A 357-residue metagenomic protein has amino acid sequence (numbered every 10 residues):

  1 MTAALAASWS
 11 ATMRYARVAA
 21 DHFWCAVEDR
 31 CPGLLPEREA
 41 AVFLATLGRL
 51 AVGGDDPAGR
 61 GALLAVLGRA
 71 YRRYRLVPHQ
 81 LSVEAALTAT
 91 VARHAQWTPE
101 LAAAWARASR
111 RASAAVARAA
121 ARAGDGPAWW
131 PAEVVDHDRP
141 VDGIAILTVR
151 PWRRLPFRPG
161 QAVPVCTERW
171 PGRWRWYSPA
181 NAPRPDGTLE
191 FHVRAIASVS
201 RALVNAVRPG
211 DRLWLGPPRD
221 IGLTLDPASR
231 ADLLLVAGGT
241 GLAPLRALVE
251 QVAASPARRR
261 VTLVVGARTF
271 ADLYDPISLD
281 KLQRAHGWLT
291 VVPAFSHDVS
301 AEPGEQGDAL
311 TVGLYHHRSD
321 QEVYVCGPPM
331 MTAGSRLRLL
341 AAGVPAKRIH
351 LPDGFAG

Functional and structural regions predicted by a protein language model:
M1-W130: Core of compact, soluble alpha-helical bundle domains
A3, A7, A11, V264-G357: Reductase modules of NAD(P)H-dependent flavoproteins
G126-W214, A231, A267-R268, A294-D298: Ferredoxin-reductase
G160, G241, P328: Short, conserved phosphate/pyrophosphate- and ester-handling motifs at nucleotide-, phospho-/glycolipid
P218-S229: A short, basic/flexible loop-to-alpha-helix module at the beginning of a structural domain
D232-L234, T262, E322: Structural motif
L235-V236, T240-A254: Phosphate-binding glycine-rich loops and their immediate beta-loop-alpha structural context
